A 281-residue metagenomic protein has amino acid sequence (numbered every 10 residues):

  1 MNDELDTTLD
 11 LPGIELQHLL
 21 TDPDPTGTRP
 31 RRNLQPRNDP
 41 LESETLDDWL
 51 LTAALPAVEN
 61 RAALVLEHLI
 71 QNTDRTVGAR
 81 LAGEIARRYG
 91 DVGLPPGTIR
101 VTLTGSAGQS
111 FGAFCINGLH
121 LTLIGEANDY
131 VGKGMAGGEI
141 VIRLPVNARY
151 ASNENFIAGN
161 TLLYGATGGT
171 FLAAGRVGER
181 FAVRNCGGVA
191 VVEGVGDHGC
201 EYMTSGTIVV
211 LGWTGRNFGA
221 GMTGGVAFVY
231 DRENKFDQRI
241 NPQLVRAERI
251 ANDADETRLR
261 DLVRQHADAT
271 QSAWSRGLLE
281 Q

Functional and structural regions predicted by a protein language model:
M1-Q281: Long, distal/terminal scaffolding or interaction modules with repetitive or compositionally biased sequence
